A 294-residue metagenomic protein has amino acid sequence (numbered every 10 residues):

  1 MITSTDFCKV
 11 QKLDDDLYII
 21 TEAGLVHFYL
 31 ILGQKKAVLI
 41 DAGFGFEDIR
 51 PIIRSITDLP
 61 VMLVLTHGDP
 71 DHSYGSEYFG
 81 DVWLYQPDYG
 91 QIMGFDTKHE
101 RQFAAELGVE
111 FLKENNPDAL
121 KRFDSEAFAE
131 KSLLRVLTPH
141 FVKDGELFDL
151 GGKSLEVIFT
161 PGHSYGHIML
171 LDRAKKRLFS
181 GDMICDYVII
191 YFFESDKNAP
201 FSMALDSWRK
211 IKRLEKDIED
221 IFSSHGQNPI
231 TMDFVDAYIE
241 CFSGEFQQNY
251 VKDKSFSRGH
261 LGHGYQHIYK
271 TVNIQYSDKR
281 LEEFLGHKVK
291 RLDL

Functional and structural regions predicted by a protein language model:
M1-I2, D206-L294: Accessory terminal helices/loops
S4-D6, G24-H27, D48-I52, G68-D71 (+3 more regions): A generic local structural motif
S4-S55, L170-C185: Conserved beta-strand hairpin/beta-sheet module of binuclear metal-dependent hydrolase folds, prominently
V10-D15, E126-K131, D149-K153: Short Pro/Gly-enriched beta-strand edge/turn motifs at strand-loop
D16, I31, D41, I53 (+8 more regions): Divalent metal-coordination and catalytic microenvironments
I20-T21, K131, L137-P139, F159-P161: Short Gly/Pro-enriched turn/cap motifs at secondary-structure boundaries
A37, F44-G45, L147, S154-E245: Metallo-beta-lactamase
F46-L147, D186, F234, Y238-K252: Active-site HxH/HxHxD metal-binding segment of metal-dependent hydrolases
